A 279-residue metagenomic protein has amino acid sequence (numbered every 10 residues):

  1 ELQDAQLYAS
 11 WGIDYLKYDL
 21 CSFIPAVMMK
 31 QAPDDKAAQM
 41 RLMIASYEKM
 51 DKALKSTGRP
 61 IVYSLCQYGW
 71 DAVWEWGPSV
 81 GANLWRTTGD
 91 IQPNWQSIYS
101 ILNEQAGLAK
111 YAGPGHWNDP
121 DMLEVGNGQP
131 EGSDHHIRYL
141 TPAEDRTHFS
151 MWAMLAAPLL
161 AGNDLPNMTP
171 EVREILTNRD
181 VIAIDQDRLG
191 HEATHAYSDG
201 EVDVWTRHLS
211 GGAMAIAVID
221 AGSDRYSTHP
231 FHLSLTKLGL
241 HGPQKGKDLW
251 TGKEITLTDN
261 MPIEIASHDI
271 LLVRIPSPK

Functional and structural regions predicted by a protein language model:
E1-S22: Active-site-adjacent "subsite" loops/lids of carbohydrate-active enzymes
W11-L16, T57-V62, G81-A82, G211-A213: Loop/turn elements at helix/coil->beta-strand transitions in domains of secreted/extracellular proteins
D14, L20-L42: The substrate-binding groove and active-site-proximal loops of carbohydrate-active enzymes, especially glycoside
D19, Y63, M154, I216 (+1 more regions): Conserved, mostly hydrophobic/aromatic
K55, R59-D164: Glycan-recognition surfaces
R146, W152-L155, L160-G162, S198-L240: Carbohydrate-binding surface patches
T147-A196: Catalytic cores of secreted or luminal carbohydrate-active enzymes
T256-K279: C-terminal beta-strand-rich structural cap/linker in extracellular carbohydrate-active enzymes
